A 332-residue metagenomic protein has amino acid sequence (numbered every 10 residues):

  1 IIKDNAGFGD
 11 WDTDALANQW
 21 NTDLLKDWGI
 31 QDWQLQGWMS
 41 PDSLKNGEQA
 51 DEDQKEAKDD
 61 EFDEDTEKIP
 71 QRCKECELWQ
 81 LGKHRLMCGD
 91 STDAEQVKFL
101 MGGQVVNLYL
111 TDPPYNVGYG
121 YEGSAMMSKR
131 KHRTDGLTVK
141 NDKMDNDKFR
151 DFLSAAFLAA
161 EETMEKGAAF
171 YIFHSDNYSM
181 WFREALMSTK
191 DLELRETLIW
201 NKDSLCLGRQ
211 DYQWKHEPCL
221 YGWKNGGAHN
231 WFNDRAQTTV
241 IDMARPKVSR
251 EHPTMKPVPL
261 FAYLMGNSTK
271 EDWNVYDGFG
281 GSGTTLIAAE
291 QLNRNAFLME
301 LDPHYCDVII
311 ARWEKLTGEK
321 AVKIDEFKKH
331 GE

Functional and structural regions predicted by a protein language model:
I1-C306: Core catalytic lobe of class I
S91-A94, E326-H330: Conserved SAM/SAH-binding loop
K131-V139, G318-K328: Conserved phosphoryl-transfer catalytic core
P218-C219, I309, H330-G331: Short, intrinsically disordered/low-complexity patches at protein termini and at juxtamembrane boundaries
H304-K315, E319: Short alpha-helix adjacent to the SAM-binding motif of class I
